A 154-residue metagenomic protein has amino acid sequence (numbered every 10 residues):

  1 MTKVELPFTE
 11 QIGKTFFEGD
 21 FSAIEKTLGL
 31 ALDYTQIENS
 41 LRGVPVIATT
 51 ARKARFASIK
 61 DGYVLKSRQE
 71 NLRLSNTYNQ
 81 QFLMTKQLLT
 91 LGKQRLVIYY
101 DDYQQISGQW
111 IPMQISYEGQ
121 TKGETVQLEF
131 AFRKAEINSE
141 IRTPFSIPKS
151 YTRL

Functional and structural regions predicted by a protein language model:
M1, T49, Q94-L96: Amphipathic hydrophobic-ligand
M1-V4, Q11-I12, R42, E70 (+1 more regions): Solvent-exposed coil/turn segments that connect beta secondary-structure elements in extracytoplasmic/periplasmic
M1-Y34: An acidic-aromatic
V4-L6, I37, I115-Y117: One face of beta-strands
K14-D20, Y34-T35, L41-V46, Y100-Q104 (+2 more regions): Low-complexity, flexible helical/coil segments
T27-R55: C-terminal low-complexity, charged extensions that often adopt amphipathic alpha-helices
A54-T152: Gly/Pro-enriched, hydrophobic low-complexity segments that function as extracytoplasmic propeptides/linkers
